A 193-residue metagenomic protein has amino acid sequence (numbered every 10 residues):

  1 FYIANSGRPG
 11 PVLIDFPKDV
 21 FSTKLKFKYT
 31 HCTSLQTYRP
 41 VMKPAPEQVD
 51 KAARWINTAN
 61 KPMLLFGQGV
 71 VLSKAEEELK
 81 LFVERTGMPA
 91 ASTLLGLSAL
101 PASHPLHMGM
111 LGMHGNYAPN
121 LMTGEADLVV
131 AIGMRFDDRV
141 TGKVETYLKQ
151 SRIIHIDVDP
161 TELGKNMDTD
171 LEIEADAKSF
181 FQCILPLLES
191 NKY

Functional and structural regions predicted by a protein language model:
F1-I3, Y29-H31, K74-G87, V144-K149 (+1 more regions): Short, solvent-exposed amphipathic alpha-helical segments in soluble enzyme and RNA/protein-processing domains
F1-P9, K26, R54-K61, E84-M88 (+3 more regions): Generic secondary-structure signature for well-ordered alpha-helical cores
Y2-I3, D15, D19, K51-T58 (+6 more regions): Alpha-helical scaffold segments in soluble metabolic enzymes
I3-T58: Conformationally flexible catalytic loops at phosphate/diphosphate-handling active centers
L13-D15, G87-L94, I154-D157: Short internal beta-strands
F16-S22, Q68-V70, L97, F136 (+1 more regions): Glycine-rich beta-alpha junction loops
P44-A45, K51-V129: Anionic-ligand anchoring segments at beta-strand to alpha-helix junctions in alpha/beta enzyme folds, i.e., glycine
G96-Y193: Glycine-rich, acidic loop regions that bind phosphate or pyrophosphate groups
